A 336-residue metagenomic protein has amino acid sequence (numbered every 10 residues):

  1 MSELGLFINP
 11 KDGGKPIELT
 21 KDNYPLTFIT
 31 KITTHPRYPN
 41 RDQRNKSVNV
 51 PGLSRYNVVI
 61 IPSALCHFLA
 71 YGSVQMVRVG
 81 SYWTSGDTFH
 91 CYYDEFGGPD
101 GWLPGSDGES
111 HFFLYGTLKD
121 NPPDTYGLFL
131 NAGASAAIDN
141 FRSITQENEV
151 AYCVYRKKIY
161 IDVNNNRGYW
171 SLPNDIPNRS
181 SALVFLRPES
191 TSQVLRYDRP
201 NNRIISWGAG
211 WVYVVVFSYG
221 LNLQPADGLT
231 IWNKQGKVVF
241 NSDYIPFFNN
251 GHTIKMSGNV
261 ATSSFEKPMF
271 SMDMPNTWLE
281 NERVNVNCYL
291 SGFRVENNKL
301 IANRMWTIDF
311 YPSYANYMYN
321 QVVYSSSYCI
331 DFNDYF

Functional and structural regions predicted by a protein language model:
M1-Y56, L65, G80-P173, R199 (+3 more regions): Extracellular receptor-binding modules and their adjoining Ser/Thr/Gly/Asp/Asn-rich linkers
V48, N285-R294: N-terminal accessory interaction module
R55-G72, P173-S190, F270-D273: Change to "...patches in solvent-exposed regions of secreted, membrane-anchored, or virion-exposed structural
H67-T84, S190-R199: Low-complexity "stalk/linker" and mucin-like segments enriched in Ser/Thr/Pro/Ala/Gly
F141-E149, L183-R187, V194: Short secondary-structure transition "cap/hinge" sites
W232, R294-V295: Hydrophobic alpha-helical segments, especially N-terminal targeting/anchoring helices
